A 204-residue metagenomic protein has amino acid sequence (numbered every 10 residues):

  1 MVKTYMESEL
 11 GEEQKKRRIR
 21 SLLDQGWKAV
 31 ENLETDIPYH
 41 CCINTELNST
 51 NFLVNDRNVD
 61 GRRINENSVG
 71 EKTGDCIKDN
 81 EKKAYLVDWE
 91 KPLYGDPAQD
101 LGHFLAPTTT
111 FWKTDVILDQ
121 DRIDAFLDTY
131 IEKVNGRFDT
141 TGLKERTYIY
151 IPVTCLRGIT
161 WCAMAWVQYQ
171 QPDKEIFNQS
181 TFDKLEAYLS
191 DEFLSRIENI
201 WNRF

Functional and structural regions predicted by a protein language model:
M1-S49, N55-R57, G70, G74 (+2 more regions): An alpha-helical support segment within catalytic cores of ATP-dependent transferases
R20, D24-W27, I123-D128, F182-S190 (+1 more regions): Hydrophobic core segments within long, regular secondary-structure runs in both alpha- and beta-rich folds
C42-T45, L86-D88, I151, R157-A163: Short beta-strand segments
L53-G61, N65, G70, D75-F104: Catalytic activation segment of kinase domains across protein kinase-like and atypical kinase folds
A98-R137, P152-Q171: Active-site activation/catalytic loop segments of kinase-like enzymes and analogous catalytic loops in related
R137-I149: Acidic, serine/threonine- and proline-rich low-complexity regulatory regions
G158-F204: ATP/Mg2+ or Mg2+-diphosphate-binding catalytic cores that bind nucleotide phosphates or diphosphates via glycine-rich
